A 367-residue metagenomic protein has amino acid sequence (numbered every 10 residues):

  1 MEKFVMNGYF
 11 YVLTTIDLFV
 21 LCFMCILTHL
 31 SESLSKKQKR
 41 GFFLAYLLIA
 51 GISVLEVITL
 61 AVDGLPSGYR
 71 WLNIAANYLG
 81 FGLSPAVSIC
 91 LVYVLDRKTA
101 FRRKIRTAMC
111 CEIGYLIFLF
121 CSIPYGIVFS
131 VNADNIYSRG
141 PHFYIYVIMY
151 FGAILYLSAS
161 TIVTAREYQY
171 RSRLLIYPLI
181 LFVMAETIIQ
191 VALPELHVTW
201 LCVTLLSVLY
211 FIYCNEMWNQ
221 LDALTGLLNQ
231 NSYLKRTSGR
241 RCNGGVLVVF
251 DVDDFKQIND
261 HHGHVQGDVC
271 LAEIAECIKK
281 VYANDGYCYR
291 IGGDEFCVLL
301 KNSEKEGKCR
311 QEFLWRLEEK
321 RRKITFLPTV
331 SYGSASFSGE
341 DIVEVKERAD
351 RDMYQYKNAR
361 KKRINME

Functional and structural regions predicted by a protein language model:
N7-I16, C121-Y156, Q190-L196: Extracellular-loop-to-transmembrane junctions of the mid-late helices
L13-Y69, N73-L91, M109-G126, I176-V191: Hydrophobic alpha-helical transmembrane segments of multi-pass membrane proteins
F23-T28, C90-V94, M149-Y168: Alpha-helical transmembrane segments in multipass membrane proteins, preferentially the mid-helix core
H29-F42, D96-T107, I162-R173: Membrane-interface helix-boundary motifs at transmembrane edges
S160-I162, R166-A223, N231-G244: Signal-transducing coiled-coil linker helices
Q230-V246, D253-A283, Y289-G293, C297-V298 (+4 more regions): Conserved long alpha-helical elements within nucleotide-processing catalytic cores of c-di-GMP signaling and class III
K280-D285, E306-L327: Short catalytic/binding micro-motifs of nucleotide second-messenger systems
L314, E318, R322, S331 (+1 more regions): Catalytic-core segments of nucleotide cyclases and related cyclic-nucleotide turnover enzymes
